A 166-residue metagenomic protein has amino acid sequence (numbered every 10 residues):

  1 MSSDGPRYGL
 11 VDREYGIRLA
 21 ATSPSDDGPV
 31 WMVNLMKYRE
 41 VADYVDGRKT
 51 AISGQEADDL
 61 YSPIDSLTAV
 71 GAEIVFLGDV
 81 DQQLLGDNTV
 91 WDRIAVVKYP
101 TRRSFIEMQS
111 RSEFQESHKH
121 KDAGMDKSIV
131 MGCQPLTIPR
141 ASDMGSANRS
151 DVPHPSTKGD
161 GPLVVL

Functional and structural regions predicted by a protein language model:
M1-D92, P100, S104-E107, Q134-L166: Short S/T/G/P-rich N-terminal loop/turn motif that feeds into the first structured element of a domain
L84, Q115-S117: A short local loop/turn or secondary-structure capping micro-motif enriched for an aromatic residue
E107-F114: Short amphipathic alpha-helices in soluble, non-transmembrane regions that often serve as interface/regulatory elements
S117-C133: Conserved short beta-strand edge segments in small beta-sheet-based binding/regulatory domains
